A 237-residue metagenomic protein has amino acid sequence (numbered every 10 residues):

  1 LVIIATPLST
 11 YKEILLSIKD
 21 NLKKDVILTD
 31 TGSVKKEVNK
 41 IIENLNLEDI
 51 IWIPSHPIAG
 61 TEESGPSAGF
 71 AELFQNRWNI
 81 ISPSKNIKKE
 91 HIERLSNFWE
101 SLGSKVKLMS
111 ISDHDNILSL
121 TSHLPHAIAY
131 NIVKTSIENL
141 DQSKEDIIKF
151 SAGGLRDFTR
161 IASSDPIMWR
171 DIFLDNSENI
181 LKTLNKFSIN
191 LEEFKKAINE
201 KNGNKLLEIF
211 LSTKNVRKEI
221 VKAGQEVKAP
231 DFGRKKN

Functional and structural regions predicted by a protein language model:
V2-I3, T29: N-terminal Rossmann-like NAD(P) cofactor-binding module of classical short-chain dehydrogenase/reductase
I3-I14: Short, conserved structural micro-motifs that define repeat-unit consensus positions and nucleotide-binding loops
A5-P7, G32, P83: Glycine-rich, N-terminal phosphate-binding loop of Rossmann-like dinucleotide-binding domains
I14-S67: Rossmann-like NAD(P)(H) cofactor-binding subdomain of soluble oxidoreductases
T61-N79: Predominantly a Rossmann-like dinucleotide-binding segment in NAD(P)-dependent oxidoreductases
L73-T159: Internal alpha-helical scaffold of NAD(P)-dependent oxidoreductase catalytic cores
K144-T213: Interdomain hinge/lid region at the active-site interface of Rossmann-like NAD(P)-dependent oxidoreductases
N215-N237: Long, positively charged, glycine-interspersed low-complexity recognition regions
